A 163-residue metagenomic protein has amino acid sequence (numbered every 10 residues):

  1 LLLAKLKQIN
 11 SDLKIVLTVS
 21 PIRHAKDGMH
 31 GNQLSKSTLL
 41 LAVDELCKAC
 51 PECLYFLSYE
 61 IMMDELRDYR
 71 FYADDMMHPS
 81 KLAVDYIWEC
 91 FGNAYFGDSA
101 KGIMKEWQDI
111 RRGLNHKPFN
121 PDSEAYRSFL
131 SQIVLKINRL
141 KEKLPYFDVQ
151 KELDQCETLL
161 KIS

Functional and structural regions predicted by a protein language model:
L1-I15, K48-E52, G97: Secondary-structure boundary elements
A4-Q33, E65, W107-L114: Active-site segments of SGNH/GDSL-like serine hydrolases that catalyze O-acetyl group transfer/hydrolysis on lipids
K14-V16, S37-D68, C90, I103-E106: Extracellular serine-dependent O-acyl
H30-T38, P79: Alpha-helix N-cap and loop-to-helix initiation/capping positions
Y59-E60, L82-D85: N-terminal targeting/trafficking signals and adjacent low-complexity tails
D68-M76: Short, surface-exposed amphipathic charged segments that create phosphate/polyanion-binding patches used for binding
D74-D75, D85-S163: Conserved catalytic region of serine esterases and O-acyltransferases that act on ester linkages in lipids
